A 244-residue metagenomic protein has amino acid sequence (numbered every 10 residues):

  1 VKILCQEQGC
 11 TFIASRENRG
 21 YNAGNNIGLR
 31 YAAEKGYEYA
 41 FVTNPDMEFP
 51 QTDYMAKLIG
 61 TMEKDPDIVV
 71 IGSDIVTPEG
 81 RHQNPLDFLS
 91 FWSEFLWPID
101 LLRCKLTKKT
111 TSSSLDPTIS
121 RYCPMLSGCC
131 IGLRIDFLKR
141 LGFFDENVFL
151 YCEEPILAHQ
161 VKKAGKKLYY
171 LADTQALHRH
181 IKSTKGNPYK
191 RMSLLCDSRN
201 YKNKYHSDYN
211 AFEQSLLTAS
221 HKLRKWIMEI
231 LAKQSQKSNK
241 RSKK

Functional and structural regions predicted by a protein language model:
V1-E17, I27: Acidic donor-binding segment of Leloir-type glycosyltransferases
S15-K35: Glycine-rich, basic loop-to-helix element that forms the pyrophosphate-binding segment of sugar-nucleotide handling
Y37-E48: Short beta-strand-to-loop acidic/aromatic patch adjacent to the donor-nucleotide binding site
E48-P85: Conserved donor NDP-sugar-binding/catalytic core segment of glycosyltransferases
Q83, K163, Y170, L177-D197: Nucleotide-sugar-dependent glycosyltransferase catalytic core
F91-C123: Short, flexible, basic/aromatic active-site loop/helix in glycosyltransferases
D116-T118, P124-Q175: A short, conserved alpha-helix in the catalytic core of glycosyltransferases
N187-K244: Non-catalytic, C-terminal membrane-associated alpha-helical segments of glycosyltransferases
